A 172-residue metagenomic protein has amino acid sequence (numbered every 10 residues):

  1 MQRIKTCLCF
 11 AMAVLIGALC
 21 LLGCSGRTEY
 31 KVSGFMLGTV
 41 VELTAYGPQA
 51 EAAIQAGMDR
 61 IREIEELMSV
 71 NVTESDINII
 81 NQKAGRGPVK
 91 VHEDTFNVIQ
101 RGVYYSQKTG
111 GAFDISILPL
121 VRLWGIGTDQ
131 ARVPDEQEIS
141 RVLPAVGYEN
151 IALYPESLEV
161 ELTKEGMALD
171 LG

Functional and structural regions predicted by a protein language model:
R3-M12, I16-G172: A contiguous, well-ordered beta/alpha segment that forms the leading edge of an enzyme domain
